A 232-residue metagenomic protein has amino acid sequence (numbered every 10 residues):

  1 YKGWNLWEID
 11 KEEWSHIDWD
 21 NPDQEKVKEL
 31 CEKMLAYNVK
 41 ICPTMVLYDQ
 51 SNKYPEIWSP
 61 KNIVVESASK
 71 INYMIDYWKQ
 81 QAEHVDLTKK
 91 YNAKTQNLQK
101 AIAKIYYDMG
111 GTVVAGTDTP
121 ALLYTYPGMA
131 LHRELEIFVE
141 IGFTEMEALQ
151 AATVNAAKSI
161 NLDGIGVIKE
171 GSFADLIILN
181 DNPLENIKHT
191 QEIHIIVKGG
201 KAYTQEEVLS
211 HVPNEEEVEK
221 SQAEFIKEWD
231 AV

Functional and structural regions predicted by a protein language model:
K2-E136, E140-I141, D230-V232: Active-site neighborhoods of metal-dependent hydrolases
I41, D118, F138, A148 (+4 more regions): Divalent metal-coordination and catalytic microenvironments
V46, D181-P183, K201: Solvent-exposed coil/turn segments that connect beta secondary-structure elements in extracytoplasmic/periplasmic
Q50-S51, I187, E206: Glycine/Thr-rich phosphate-binding loops of Rossmann-like dinucleotide-binding domains
Y126, T144-L149, A157-I193: Acidic, glycine-enriched loop/beta-strand segments at the rims of small-molecule binding/catalytic pockets
I196: Short aromatic-centered micro-motifs
K201-V232: Extracellular/periplasmic ectodomains of large secreted or surface enzymes and adhesion receptors
